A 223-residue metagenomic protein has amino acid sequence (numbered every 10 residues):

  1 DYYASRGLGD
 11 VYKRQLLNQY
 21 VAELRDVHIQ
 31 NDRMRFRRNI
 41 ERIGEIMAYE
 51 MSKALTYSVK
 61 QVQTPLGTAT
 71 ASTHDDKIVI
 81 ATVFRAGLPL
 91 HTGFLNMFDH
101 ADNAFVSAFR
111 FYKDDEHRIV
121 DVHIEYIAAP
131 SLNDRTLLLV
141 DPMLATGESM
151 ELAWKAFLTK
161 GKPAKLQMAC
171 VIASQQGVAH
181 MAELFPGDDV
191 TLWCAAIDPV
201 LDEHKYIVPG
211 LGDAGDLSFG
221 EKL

Functional and structural regions predicted by a protein language model:
D1-Y12: Single conserved hydrophobic/aromatic residue that forms the stacking wall/gate of nucleotide- or nucleobase-binding
D10, L16, Y20-D26, E116 (+1 more regions): PRPP-dependent phosphoribosyltransferase catalytic core
D10-S72: Active-site-facing substrate-recognition patch
M34, D76-V83, Q167-A169: Short glycine-rich phosphate-binding loop at a beta-alpha junction
T82, F105, L139, M168-C170 (+1 more regions): Structural beta-sheet core signal
L88-L137, E148: Short, glycine/charge-rich flexible loops or terminal/linker lids adjacent to PRPP-binding catalytic cores
I127-V171: A contiguous pocket-lining binding segment that forms or flanks enzyme active sites
